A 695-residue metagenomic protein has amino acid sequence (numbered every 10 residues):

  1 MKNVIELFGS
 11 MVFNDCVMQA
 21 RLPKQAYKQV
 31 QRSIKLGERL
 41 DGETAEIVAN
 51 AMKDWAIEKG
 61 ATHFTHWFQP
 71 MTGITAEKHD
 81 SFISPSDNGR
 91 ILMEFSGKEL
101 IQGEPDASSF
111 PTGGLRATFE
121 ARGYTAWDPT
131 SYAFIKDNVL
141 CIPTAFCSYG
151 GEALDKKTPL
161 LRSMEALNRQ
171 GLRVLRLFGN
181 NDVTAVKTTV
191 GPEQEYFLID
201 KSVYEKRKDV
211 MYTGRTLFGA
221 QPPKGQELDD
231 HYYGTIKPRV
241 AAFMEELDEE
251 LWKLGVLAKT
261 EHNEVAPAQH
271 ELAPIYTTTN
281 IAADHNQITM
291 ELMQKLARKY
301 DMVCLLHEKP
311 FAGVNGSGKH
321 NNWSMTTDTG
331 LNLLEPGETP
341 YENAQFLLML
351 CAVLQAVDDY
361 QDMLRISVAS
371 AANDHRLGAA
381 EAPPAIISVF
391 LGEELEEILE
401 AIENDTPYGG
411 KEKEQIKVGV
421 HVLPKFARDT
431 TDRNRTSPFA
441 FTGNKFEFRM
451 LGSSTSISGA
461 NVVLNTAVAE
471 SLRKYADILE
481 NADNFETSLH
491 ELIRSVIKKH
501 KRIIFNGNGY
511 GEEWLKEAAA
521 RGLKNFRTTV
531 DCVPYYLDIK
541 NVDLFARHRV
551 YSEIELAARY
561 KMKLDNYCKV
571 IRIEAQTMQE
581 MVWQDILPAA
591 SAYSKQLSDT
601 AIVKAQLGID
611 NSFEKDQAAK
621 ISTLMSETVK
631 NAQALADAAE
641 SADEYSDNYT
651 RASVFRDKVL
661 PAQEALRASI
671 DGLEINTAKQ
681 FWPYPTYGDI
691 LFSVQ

Functional and structural regions predicted by a protein language model:
M1-D15, R169, R173-L175, E393: Flexible inter-domain linker/hinge segments
L7-E120: Active-site core of metal-dependent hydrolases
T44-V48, F68-P70, K98-E99, F146 (+4 more regions): Active-site-proximal loop/turn and secondary-structure-junction residues that shape catalytic pockets, frequently
A61, T65-Q69, H285-K299, M325 (+3 more regions): Hydrophobic/aromatic-rich, well-ordered segments within soluble, folded domains that form packed cores
G73-N88, S108, G113, R207 (+5 more regions): Short linear, low-complexity motifs centered on an aromatic residue
A121-L306, N315-G318, M325-K561: Glycine-rich, acidic/polar active-site loops that bind/position phosphate-bearing ligands
M211, N286, E308-K309, E335-T339 (+5 more regions): Composition- and surface-driven signal marking solvent-exposed, interaction-prone regions in large proteins
K498-Q695: C-terminal amphipathic alpha-helical interaction region
